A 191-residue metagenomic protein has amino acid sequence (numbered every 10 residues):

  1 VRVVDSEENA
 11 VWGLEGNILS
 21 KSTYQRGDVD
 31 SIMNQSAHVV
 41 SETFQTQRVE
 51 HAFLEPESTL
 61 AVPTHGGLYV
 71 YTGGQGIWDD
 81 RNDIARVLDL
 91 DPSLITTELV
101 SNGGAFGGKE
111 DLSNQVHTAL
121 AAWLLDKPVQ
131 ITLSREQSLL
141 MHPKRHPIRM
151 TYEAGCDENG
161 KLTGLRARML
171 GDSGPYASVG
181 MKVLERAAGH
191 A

Functional and structural regions predicted by a protein language model:
V1-A191: Structural alpha/beta core scaffold segments of enzyme domains
